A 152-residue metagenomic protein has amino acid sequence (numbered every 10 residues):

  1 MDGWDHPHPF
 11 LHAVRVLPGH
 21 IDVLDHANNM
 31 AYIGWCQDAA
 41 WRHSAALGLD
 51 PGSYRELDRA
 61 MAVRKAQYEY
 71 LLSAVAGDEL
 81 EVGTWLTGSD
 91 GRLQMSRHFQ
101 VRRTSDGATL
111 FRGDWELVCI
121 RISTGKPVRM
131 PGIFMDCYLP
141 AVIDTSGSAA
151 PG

Functional and structural regions predicted by a protein language model:
M1-A46, G152: Catalytic strand-loop segment that frames the active site of acyl-thioester-processing enzymes
M1-H12, V75-A76, T87-G152: HotDog/MaoC-like acyl-thioester-processing domains
A13-L17, E69, E116: Generic structural detector for well-ordered beta-strands
V16-G19, E56, G125: Residue-level signal for pocket-adjacent positions within structured domains
L24-D25, T84, G125: Hydrophobic pocket/interface hotspot
H43-M95, L110-R112: Hydrophobic beta-strand-centered segment that forms part of the acyl-chain substrate-binding groove
